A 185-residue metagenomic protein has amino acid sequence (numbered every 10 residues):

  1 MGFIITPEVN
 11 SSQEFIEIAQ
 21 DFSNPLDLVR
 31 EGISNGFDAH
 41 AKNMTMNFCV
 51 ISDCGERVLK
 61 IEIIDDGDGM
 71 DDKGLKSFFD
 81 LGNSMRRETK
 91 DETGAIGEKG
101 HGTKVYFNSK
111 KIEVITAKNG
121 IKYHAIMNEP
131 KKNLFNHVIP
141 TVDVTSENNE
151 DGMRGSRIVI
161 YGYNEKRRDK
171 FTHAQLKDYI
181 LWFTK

Functional and structural regions predicted by a protein language model:
M1-E56, D72-F79: Bergerat-fold GHKL ATPase/HATPase_c domain
G2-T6, F37, A41, H137-K185: N-terminal assembly/transducer modules of large multi-domain enzymes, emphasizing dimerization/partner-binding
S23-L28, K73, G100-H101, M153 (+1 more regions): Charged, alpha-helix-enriched surfaces in structured cytosolic catalytic cores of large nucleotide-utilizing machines
N43, K111-E113, R157: Structural motif
G55, Y106-N108, E150-R154: Solvent-exposed loop and beta-edge segments used for protein-protein assembly and interaction
I61-E62, I158: Hydrophobic/aromatic residues in the conserved F-box-adjacent beta-strands of the Bergerat ATP-binding
D65: Acidic ATP/Mg2+-coordinating residue in the GHKL
D68-L134: Flexible ATP-lid and adjacent glycine-rich G1/G2 motifs of the Bergerat
